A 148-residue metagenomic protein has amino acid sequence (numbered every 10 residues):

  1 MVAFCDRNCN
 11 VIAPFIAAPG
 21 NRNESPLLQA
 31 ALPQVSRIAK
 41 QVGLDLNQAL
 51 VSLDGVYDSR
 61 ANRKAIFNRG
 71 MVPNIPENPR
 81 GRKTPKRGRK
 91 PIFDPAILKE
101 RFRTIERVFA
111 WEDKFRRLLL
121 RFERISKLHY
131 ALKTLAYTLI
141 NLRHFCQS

Functional and structural regions predicted by a protein language model:
M1-P79, A136, R143: Polybasic low-complexity intrinsically disordered regions
M1-V2, A13, A110, L120 (+1 more regions): Conserved, well-structured core segments
N23, R103, Y130: Conserved active-site and cofactor/substrate-binding residues in soluble primary-metabolism enzymes
K40, D45-R124: Helix-centered, glycine/charged polyanion-binding patches within enzymatic domains that contact phosphate-containing
L132-S148: Charged phosphate-binding loop/patch that engages nucleotide di/tri-phosphates or the phosphate backbone of nucleic
